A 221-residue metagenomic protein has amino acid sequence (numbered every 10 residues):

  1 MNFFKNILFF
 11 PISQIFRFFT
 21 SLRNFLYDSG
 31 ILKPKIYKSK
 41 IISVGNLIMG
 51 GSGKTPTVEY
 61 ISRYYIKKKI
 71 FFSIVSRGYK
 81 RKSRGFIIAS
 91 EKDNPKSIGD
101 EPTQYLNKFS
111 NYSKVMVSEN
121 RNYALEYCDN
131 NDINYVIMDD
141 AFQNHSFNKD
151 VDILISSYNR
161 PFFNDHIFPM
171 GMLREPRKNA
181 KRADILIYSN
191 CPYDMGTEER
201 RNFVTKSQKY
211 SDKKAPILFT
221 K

Functional and structural regions predicted by a protein language model:
M1-K40: A transmembrane-helix-recognition feature enriched in membrane-embedded lipid enzymes and envelope glyco-/phospholipid
N24-E91, Y193: Walker A (P-loop) phosphate-binding motif
I70-F72, V151, D184-I185, P216: Residues at the starts of beta-strands that form the adenosine-phosphate
Y79-F109, S113-S211: Phosphate/Mg2+-binding loops and adjacent switch elements in nucleotide/diphosphate-handling enzyme cores
I217-K221: Beta-strand-loop-alpha "switch" segments that mediate conformational coupling across diverse proteins
